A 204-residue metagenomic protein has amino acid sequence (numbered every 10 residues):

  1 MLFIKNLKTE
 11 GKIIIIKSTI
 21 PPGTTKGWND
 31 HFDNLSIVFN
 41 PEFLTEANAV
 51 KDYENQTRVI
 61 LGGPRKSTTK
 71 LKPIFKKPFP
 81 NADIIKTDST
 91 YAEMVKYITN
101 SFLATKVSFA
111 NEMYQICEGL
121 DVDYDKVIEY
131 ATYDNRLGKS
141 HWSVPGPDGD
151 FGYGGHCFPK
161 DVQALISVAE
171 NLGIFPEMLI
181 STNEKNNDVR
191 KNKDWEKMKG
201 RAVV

Functional and structural regions predicted by a protein language model:
M1-A47: Rossmann-fold NAD(P)-binding glycine/threonine-rich loop
I14, S18, L103, G155: Short gly/ser-rich anion-binding loops that grip negatively charged ligand groups
G23, T69-K70, K160: Residues that form or flank phosphate/diphosphate-binding pockets in enzymes that use nucleotide phosphates
T24, G63, Y153-H156: Gly/Ser/Thr-rich helix-start
G27-N40, T45-S140, V168-F175, S181: Internal alpha-helical scaffold of NAD(P)-dependent oxidoreductase catalytic cores
E118-V204: NAD(P)-dependent Rossmann-like dehydrogenase/reductase catalytic/cofactor-binding core
